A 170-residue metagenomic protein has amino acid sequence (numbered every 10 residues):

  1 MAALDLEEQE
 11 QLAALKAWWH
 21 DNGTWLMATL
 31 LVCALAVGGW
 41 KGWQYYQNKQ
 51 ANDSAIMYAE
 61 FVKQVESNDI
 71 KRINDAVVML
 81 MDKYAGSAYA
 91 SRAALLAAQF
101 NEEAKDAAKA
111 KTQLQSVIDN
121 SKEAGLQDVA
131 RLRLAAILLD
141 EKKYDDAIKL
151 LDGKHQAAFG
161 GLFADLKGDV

Functional and structural regions predicted by a protein language model:
M1-V32: N-terminal positive-inside, membrane-proximal cytosolic segments immediately preceding the first
A2-E8, A13, M57-V65, Y89 (+1 more regions): Acidic, proline/glycine-rich low-complexity intrinsically disordered segments
D5, L12, G39-I56: Aromatic-capped interface at the extracytoplasmic side of an N-terminal signal-anchor transmembrane helix
Q9, A36, A51-A55, K71-N74 (+2 more regions): Amphipathic alpha-helical repeat elements characteristic of tetratricopeptide repeat
T29-K41: Membrane-anchoring helices that localize proteins to membranes
I56-R92: Short extracytoplasmic
Y84, A88-Y89, A94, Q99-V170: Soluble extracytoplasmic domains of inner/organellar membrane proteins
